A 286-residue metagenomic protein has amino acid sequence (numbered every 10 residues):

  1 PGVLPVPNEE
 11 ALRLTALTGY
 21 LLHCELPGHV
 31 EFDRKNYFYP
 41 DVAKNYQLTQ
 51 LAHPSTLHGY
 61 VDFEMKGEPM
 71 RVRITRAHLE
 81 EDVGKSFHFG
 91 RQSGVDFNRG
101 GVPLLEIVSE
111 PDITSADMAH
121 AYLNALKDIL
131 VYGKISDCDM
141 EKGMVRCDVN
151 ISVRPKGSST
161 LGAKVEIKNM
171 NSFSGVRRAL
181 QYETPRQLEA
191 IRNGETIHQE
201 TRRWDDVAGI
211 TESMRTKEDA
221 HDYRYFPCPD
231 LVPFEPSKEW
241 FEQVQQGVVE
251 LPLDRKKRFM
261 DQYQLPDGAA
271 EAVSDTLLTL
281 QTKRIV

Functional and structural regions predicted by a protein language model:
P1-E250, D267: Basic, nucleic-acid-interacting segments
E250-V273: Long, charged low-complexity interaction segments
T276-T282: Conserved small/polar residues in nucleotide/adenosyl-binding loops
